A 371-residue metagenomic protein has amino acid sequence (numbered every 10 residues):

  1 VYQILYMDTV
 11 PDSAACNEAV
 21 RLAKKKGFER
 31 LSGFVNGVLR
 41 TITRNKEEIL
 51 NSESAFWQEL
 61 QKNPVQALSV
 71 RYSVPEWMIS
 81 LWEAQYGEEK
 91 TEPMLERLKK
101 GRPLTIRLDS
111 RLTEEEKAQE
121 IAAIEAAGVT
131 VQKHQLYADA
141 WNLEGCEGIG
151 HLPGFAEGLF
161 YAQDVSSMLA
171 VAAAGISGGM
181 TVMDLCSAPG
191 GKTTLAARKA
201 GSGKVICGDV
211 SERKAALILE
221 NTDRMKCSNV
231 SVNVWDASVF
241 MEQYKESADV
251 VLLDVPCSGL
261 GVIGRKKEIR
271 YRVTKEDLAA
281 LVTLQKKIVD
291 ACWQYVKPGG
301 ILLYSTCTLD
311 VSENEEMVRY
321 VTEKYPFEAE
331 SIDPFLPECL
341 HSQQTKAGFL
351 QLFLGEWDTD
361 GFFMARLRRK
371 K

Functional and structural regions predicted by a protein language model:
V1-K371: S-adenosylmethionine
